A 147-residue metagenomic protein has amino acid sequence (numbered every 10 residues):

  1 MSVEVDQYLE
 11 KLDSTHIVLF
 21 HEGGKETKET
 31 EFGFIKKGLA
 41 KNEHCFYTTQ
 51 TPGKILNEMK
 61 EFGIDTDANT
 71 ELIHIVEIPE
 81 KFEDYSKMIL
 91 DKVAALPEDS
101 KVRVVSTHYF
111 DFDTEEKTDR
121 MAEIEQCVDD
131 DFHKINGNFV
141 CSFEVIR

Functional and structural regions predicted by a protein language model:
M1-R147: Non-catalytic regulatory/interaction regions at protein termini and inter-domain linkers
